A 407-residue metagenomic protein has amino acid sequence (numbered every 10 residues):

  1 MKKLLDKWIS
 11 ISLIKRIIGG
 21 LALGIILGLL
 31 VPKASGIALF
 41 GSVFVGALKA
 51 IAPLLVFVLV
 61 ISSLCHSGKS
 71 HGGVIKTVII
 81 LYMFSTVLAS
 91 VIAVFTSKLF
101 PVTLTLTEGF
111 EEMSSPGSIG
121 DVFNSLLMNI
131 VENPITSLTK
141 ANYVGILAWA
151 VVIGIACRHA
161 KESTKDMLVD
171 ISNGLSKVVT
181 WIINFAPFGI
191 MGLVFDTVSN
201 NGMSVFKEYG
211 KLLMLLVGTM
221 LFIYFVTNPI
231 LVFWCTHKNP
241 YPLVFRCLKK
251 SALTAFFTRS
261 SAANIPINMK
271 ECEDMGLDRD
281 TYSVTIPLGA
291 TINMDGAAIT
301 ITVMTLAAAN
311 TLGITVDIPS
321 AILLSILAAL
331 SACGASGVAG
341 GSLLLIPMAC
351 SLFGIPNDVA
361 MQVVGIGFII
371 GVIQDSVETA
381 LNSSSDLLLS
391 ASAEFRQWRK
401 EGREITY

Functional and structural regions predicted by a protein language model:
W8-L30, S42-L48, G73-P242, T406-Y407: Signature of multi-pass transmembrane helix bundles
I25, L55-S62, V94, V151-I155 (+8 more regions): Transmembrane alpha-helix boundary and packing residues in multipass membrane permease domains and related
G36, F40, G72, M203-K211 (+3 more regions): Membrane-water interface of transmembrane alpha-helices in multipass transporters/channels
F44, A50-L59: Active-site-adjacent helical/loop segments in soluble small-molecule enzymes
A47, M83-V87, V91, V217-L221 (+4 more regions): Hydrophobic transmembrane alpha-helical segments of multi-pass transport and channel proteins
L64-G73, H159-S163, N200-N201, H237-P240 (+4 more regions): Juxtamembrane helix-boundary/capping and inter-helix hinge elements in multi-pass membrane proteins
K250-A332, L389, K400-Y407: Helix-loop-helix junctions within the multi-pass membrane cores of secondary transporters/permeases
V303-Y407: Transmembrane alpha-helical segments and their short flanking loops that form helix-hairpins/helix-helix interfaces
